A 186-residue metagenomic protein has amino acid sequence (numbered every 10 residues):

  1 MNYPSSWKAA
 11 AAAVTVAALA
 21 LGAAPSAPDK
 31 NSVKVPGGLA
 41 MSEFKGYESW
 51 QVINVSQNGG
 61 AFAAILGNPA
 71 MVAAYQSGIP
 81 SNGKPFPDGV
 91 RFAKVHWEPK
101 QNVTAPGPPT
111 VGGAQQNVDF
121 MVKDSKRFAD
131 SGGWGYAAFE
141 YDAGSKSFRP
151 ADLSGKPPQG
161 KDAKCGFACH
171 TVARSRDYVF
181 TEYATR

Functional and structural regions predicted by a protein language model:
N2-A12: Bacterial N-terminal signal peptides that target proteins for export
A11-A20: Bacterial N-terminal signal peptides
L19-D29: Bacterial Sec-dependent signal peptides at the C-terminal "C-region" and cleavage site
P25-A27, F62-G67: Short, basic/low-complexity N-terminal boundary segments at the transition from targeting/disordered tails
A27, N31-G59, G83-R186: Sequence context surrounding c-type heme c attachment/ligation sites in exported
A64-N82, V103-P106: N-terminal post-signal-peptidase region of extra-cytosolic proteins
